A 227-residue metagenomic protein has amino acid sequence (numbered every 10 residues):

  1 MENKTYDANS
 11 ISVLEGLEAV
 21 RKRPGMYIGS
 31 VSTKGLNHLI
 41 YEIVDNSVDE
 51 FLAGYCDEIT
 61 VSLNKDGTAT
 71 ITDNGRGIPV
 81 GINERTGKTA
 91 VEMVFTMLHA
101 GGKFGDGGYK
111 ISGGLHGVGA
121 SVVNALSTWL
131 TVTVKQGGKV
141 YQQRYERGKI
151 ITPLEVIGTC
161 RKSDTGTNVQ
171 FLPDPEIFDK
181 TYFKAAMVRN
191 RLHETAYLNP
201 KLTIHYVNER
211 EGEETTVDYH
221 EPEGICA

Functional and structural regions predicted by a protein language model:
M1-V44, V48, E92-F95: Bergerat-fold GHKL ATPase/HATPase_c domain
E2-N9, K65-E84, A90, G101-A227: GHKL-type ATPase core
A19-K22, M26, D49, A53 (+2 more regions): Conserved helix-loop functional segments at active or binding sites
G29, C56-D57, K103, K201: Secondary-structure boundary/capping residues
S32-L36, L63, L115: Secondary-structure capping and boundary motifs in well-ordered enzyme cores
K34-D57, G119-L126: Conserved ATP-binding N-box helix of the HATPase_c
D57-L63: A conserved short beta-strand within the histidine kinase catalytic ATPase domain
